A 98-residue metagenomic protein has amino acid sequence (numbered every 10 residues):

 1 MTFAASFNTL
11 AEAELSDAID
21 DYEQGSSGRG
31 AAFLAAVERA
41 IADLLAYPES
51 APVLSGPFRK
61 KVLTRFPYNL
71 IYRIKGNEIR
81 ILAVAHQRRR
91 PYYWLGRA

Functional and structural regions predicted by a protein language model:
M1, A31, N69, R73-A98: Enriched for short, Lys/Arg-rich terminal
M1-L34, G96: Arg/Lys-rich, positively charged N-terminal/basic patches that mediate binding to nucleic acids
I19, P48, S55, A85 (+1 more regions): Short, flexible helix/strand-to-coil boundary loops that buttress conserved ligand/catalytic motifs in alpha/beta
I41-L45: Short proline/glycine- and basic residue-enriched helix-capping loop/turn segments at helix->loop/beta transitions
A46-I79: Basic/aromatic recognition patch in beta-strand/loop cores that engages polyanionic ligands
